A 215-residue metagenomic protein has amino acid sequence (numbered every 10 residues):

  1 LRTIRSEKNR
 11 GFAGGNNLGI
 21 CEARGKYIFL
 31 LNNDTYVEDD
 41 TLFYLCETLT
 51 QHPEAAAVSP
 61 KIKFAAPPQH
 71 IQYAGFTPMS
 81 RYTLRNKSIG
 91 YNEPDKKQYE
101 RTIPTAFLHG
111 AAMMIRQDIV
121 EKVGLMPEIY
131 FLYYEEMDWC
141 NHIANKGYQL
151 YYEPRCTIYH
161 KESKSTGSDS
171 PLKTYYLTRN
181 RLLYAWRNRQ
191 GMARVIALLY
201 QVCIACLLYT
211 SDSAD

Functional and structural regions predicted by a protein language model:
R5-A23: Glycine-rich, basic loop-to-helix element that forms the pyrophosphate-binding segment of sugar-nucleotide handling
I28: Short aromatic/hydrophobic "clamp" motif used to bind/position activated sugar donors
N32-Y36: The conserved acidic donor/metal-binding loop of glycosyltransferases
D40-Q72: Conserved donor NDP-sugar-binding/catalytic core segment of glycosyltransferases
M79-T105: Short, flexible, basic/aromatic active-site loop/helix in glycosyltransferases
A106-T157: A short, conserved alpha-helix in the catalytic core of glycosyltransferases
L150, R155-I158, S168-A193, S211: Catalytic core of nucleotide-sugar-dependent glycosyltransferases
Y209-D215: Conserved small/polar residues in nucleotide/adenosyl-binding loops
